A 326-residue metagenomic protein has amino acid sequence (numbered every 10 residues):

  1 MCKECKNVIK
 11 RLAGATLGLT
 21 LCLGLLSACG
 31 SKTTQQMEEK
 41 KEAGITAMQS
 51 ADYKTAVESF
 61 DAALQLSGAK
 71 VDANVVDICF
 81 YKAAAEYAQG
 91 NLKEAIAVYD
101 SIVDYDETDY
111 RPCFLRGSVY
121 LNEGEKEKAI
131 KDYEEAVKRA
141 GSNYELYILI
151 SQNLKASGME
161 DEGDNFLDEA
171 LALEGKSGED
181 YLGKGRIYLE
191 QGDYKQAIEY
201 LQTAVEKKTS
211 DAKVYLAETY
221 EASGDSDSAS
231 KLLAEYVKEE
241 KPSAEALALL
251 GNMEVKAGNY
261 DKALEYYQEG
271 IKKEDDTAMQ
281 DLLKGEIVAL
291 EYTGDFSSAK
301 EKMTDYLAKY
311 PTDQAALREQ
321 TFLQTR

Functional and structural regions predicted by a protein language model:
C2, L12, L17, S27-A84 (+3 more regions): N-terminal leader/linker segments that initiate helical-solenoid repeat arrays
M37, V71-D72, V76-D77, Y110-R111 (+6 more regions): Helix-start (N-cap) detector for alpha-helical repeat units in TPR-like alpha-solenoids, especially tetratricopeptide
Q49-S50, A88, N122-E123, N153-S157 (+7 more regions): Register position in tetratricopeptide repeats
A63, S101-I102, E135-A136, E169-L171 (+4 more regions): Canonical positions in the second alpha-helix
L66, K70, Y105, R139 (+5 more regions): Structural marker of alpha-solenoid helical repeat scaffolds
N74-Y81, A88, L115, L149 (+5 more regions): Canonical tetratricopeptide repeat
